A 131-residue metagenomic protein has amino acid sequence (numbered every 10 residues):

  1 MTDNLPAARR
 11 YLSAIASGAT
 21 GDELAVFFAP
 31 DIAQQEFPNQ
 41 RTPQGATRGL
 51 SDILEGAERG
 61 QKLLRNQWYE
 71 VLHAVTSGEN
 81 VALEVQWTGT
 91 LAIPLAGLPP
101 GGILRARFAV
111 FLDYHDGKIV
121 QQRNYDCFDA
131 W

Functional and structural regions predicted by a protein language model:
M1-W131: C-terminal and inter-domain tail/linker signature
